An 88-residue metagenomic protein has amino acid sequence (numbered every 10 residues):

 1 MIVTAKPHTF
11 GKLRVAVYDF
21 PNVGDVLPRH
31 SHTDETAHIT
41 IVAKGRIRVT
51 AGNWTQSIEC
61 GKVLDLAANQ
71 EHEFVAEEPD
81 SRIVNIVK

Functional and structural regions predicted by a protein language model:
M1-V17, P28-R29: A short, N-terminal "cap"/entry segment at the start of jelly-roll beta-barrel domains of the cupin/DSBH fold
A16, H38-T40, N85: Polar/charged side chains located within well-ordered beta-strands of beta-rich proteins
A16-D34, A68: Conserved short histidine dyad/triad with adjacent acidic residue
V23, E35, W54, Q70-E71 (+1 more regions): A generic "binding-loop/recognition-motif" signal
H32-V49: Short, conserved beta-strand element in jelly-roll/cupin
G52-A68: Short acidic-glycine-tyrosine-enriched beta hairpin
A68-K88: Ligand-binding loop in jelly-roll beta-barrel domains
